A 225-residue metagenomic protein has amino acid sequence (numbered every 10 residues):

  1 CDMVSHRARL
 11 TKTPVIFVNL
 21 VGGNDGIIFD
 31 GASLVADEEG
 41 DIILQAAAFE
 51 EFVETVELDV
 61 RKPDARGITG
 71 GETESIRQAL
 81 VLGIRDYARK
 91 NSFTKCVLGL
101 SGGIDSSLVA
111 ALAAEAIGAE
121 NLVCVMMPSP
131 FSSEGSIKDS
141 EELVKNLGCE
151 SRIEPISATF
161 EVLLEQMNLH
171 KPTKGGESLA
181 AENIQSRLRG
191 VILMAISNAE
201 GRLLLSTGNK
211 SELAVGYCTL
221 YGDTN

Functional and structural regions predicted by a protein language model:
C1, I117, L147, H170-N225: Active-site adenylate/phosphate-handling loop in enzymes that bind or generate adenylated species
C1-E50: CN hydrolase (nitrilase-like) catalytic-core segments centered on the catalytic cysteine and neighboring Lys/Glu
I16-V18, A36, L98-S101, S107 (+5 more regions): Generic beta-strand/beta-sheet core signal
A36, I42-I43, E51-V81: Catalytic P-loop NTP-binding/switch module of NTPases
E50-E57, N121-M126, P130, E134-A180 (+2 more regions): A conserved beta-strand->alpha-helix junction
S75-V97, G190-I196: Phosphate/ATP-binding catalytic cores across multiple sugar-kinase/actin-like superfamilies, primarily ASKHA
R85-T94, E115, A119-L122, V162-E165 (+2 more regions): Conserved helix-loop functional segments at active or binding sites
T94-L100, I104-E141: ATP-dependent adenylation/pyrophosphate-handling site
